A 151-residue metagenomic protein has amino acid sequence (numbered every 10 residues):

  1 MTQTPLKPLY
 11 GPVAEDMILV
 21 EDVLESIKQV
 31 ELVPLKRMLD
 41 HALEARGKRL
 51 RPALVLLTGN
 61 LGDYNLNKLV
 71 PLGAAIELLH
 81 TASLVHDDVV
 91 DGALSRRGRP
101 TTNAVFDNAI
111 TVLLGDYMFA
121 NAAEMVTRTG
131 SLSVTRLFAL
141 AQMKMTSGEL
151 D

Functional and structural regions predicted by a protein language model:
M1-S26: N-terminal amphipathic/basic leader segments beginning at the initiator methionine
I18, E25, Q29-D151: Mg2+-dependent prenyl diphosphate-binding active-site environment of isoprenoid biosynthetic enzymes
